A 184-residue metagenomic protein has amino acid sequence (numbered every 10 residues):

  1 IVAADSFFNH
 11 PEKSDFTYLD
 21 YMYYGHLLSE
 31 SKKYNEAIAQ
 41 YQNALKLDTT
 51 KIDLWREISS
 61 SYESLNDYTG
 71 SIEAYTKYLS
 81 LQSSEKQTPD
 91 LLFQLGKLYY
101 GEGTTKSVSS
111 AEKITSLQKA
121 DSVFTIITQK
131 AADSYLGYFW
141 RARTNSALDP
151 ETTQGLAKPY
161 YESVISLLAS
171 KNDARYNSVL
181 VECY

Functional and structural regions predicted by a protein language model:
A3-A4, A37, S71, K113 (+2 more regions): Single-residue signature of alpha-solenoid repeat helices
A4-P11, N43-A44, K77-Y78, I127 (+1 more regions): Canonical positions in the second alpha-helix
E12-D15, T49, S83-K86, A132-D133 (+1 more regions): Short coil turns that delineate tetratricopeptide repeat
D15-L19, D53, Q87-D90, L136 (+1 more regions): Start-of-helix register in tetratricopeptide repeats
M22-Y23, E57, L91-Q94, W140 (+1 more regions): Canonical tetratricopeptide repeat
H26, S60-E63, K97, G101-T104 (+1 more regions): Residue-level recognition of tetratricopeptide repeat
